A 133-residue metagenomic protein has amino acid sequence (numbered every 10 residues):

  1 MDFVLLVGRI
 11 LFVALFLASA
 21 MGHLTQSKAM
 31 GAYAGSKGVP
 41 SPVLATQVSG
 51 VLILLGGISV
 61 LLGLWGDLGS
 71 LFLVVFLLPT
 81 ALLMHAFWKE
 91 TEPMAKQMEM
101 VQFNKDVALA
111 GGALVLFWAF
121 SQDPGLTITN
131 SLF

Functional and structural regions predicted by a protein language model:
M1-A29, G35-S36, P40-L55, L61-F133: Extended, low-polarity transmembrane helix blocks
